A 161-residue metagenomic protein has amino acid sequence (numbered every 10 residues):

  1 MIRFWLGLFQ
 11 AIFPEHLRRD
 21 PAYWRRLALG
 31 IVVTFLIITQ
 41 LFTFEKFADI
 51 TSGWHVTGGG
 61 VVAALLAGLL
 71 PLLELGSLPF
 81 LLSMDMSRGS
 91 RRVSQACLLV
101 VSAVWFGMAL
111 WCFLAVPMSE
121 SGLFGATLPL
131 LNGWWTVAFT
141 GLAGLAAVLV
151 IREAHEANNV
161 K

Functional and structural regions predicted by a protein language model:
M1-F42, G68, L72, P79-K161: Extended, low-polarity transmembrane helix blocks
L36-L70: Solvent-exposed, well-ordered loop and adjacent helix/strand elements within mature globular domains that form
